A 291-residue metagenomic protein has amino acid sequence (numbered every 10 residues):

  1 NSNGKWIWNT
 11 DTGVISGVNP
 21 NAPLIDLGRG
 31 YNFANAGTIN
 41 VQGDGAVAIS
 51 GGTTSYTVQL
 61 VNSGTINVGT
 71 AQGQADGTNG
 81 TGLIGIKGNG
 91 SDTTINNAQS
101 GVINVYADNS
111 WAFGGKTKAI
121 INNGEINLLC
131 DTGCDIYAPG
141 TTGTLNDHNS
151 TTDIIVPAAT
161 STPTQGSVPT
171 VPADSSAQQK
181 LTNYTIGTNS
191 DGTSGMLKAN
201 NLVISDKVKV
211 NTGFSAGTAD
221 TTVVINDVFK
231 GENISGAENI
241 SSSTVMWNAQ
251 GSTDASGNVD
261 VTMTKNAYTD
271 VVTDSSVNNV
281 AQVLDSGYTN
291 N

Functional and structural regions predicted by a protein language model:
N1-N291: Long, low-complexity, polar and repeat-rich extracellular regions of very large Gram-negative surface proteins
